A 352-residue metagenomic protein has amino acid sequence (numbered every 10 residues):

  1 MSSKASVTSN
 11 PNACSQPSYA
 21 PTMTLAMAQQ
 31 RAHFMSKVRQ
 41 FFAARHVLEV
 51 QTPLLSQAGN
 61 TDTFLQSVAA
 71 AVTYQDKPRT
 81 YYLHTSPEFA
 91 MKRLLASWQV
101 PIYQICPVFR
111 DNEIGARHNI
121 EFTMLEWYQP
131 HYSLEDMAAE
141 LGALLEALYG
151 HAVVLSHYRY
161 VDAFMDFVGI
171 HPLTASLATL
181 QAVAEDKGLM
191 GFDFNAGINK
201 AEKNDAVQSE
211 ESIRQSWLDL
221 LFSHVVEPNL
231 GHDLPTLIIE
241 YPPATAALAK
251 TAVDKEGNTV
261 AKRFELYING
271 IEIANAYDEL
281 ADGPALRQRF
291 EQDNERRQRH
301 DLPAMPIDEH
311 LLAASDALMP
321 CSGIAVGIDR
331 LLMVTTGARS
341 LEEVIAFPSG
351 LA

Functional and structural regions predicted by a protein language model:
S2-A139, A184, G188-G191, M333: Class II aminoacyl-tRNA synthetase-like tRNA-binding/catalytic domains
Q16, A147-G270, Q292-L318: Metal-assisted phosphate- and nucleotidyl-transfer catalytic regions
A43, L95, I273, P320-V326: Short conserved micro-motifs on helix faces and helix-strand junctions that flank and scaffold key functional residues
Q51, Y82, Q104, L237 (+3 more regions): Structured core elements
A116-I120, T259-V260, A338: Short glycine/proline-enriched turns and hinge-like loops at secondary-structure junctions
A138-L148: Short amphipathic C-terminal alpha-helix that caps PH/PH-like domains
G283-T336, L341-A352: Active-site pocket scaffolds in enzymes
